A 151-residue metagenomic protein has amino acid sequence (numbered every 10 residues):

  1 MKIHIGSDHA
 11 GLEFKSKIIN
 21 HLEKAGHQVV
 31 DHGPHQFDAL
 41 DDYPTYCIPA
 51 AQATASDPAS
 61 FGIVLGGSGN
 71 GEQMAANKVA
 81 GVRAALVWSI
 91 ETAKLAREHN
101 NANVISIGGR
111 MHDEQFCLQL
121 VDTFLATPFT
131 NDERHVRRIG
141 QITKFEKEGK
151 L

Functional and structural regions predicted by a protein language model:
H4-G6, A10-E13, I90-L151: C-terminal binding/interaction regions
G6, H32-P34, V87: Conserved beta-strand termini and adjacent loop/short-helix elements that scaffold enzyme active sites in alpha/beta
S7, A39, L65, A85 (+1 more regions): Glycine- and other small-residue-rich loops at beta-strand/loop junctions that grip anionic moieties
E13-K24: Short, solvent-exposed amphipathic alpha-helices that sit in or adjacent to ligand/effector-binding or catalytic
A25, V79-V82, N100: Short, structured coil segments at secondary-structure junctions
Q28-A39: A short beta-strand-loop structural module common to alpha/beta enzyme folds
Y46-V87: Helix-adjacent hinge/juxtasegments
